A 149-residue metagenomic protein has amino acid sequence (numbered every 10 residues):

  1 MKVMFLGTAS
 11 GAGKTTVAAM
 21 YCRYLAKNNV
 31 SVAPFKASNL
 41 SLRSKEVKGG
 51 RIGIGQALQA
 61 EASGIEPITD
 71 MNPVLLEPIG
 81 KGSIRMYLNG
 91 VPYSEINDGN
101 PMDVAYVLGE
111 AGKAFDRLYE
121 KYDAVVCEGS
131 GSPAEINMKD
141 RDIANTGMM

Functional and structural regions predicted by a protein language model:
M1-M149: Flexible phosphate-sensing "switch/lid" loops adjacent to ATP/NTP-binding sites across phosphate-transfer
